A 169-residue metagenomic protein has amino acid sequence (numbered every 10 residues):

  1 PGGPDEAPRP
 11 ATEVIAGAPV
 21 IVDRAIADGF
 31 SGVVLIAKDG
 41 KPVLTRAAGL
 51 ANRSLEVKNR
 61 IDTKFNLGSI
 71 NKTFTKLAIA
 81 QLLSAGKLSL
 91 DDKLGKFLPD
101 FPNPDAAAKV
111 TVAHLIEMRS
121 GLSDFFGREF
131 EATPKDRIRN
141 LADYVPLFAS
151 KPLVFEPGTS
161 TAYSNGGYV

Functional and structural regions predicted by a protein language model:
P1-P8: Bacterial Sec-dependent signal peptides at the C-terminal "C-region" and cleavage site
R9-L67, K87, S150: Short, conserved catalytic-motif segment at the N-terminal edge
L50-N165: Active-site-proximal loop and beta-strand segments within enzyme catalytic domains
V169: Active-site-proximal alpha-helical
